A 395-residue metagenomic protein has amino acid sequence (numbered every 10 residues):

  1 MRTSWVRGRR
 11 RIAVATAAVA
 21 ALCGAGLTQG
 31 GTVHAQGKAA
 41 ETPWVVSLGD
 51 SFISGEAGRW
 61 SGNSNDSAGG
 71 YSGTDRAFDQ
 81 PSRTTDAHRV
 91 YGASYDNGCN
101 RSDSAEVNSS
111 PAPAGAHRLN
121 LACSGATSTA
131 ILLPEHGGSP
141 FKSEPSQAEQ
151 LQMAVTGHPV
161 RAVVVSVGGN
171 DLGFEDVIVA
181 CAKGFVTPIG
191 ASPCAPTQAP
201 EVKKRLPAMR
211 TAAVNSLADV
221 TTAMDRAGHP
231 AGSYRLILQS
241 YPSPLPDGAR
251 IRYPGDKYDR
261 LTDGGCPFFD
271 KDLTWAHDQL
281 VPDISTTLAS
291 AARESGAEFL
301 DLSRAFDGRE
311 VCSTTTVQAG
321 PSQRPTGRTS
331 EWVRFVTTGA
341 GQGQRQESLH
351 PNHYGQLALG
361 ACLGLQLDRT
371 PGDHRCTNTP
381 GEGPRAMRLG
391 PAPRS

Functional and structural regions predicted by a protein language model:
M1-Q36: Secretory targeting and sorting signals
H34-S47, S51, E144-V163, S216-R235: Short amphipathic alpha-helices and their capping/turn segments at secondary-structure boundaries
P43-W60, N65-A77, N170-L172, H353: Catalytic nucleophile-elbow at a beta strand-turn-alpha helix junction centered on a G-D-S/GDSL motif, marking
G55-S61, A130-L133, F174-V179, G248-I251 (+1 more regions): Short, solvent-exposed loop/turn and secondary-structure capping segments
G69-A208: Conserved SGNH/GDSL esterase-like catalytic core that processes O-acyl groups on lipids and polysaccharides
E106-R118, M209-L236, H277-D301: A structural motif corresponding to the C-terminal end of an alpha-helix and its immediate exit/capping segment
S243-H350: Mobile gating loops/cap/lid regions near enzyme active sites that modulate substrate access
R328-G381: Histidine-centered active-site loop/cap adjacent to the catalytic His in serine esterases/O-acetyl transfer systems
